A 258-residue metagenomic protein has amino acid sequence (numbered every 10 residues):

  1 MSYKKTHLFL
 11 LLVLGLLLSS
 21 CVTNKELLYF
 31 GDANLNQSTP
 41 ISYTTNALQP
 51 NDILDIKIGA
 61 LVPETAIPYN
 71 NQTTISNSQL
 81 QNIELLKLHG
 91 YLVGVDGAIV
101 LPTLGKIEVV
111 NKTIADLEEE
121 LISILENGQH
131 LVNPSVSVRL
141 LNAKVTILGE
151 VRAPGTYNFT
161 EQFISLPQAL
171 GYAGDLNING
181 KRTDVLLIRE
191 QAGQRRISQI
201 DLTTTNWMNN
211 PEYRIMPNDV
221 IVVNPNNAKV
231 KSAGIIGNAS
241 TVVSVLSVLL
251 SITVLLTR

Functional and structural regions predicted by a protein language model:
S2-K5, C21-R258: Ser/Thr/Pro/Gly-biased, low-complexity, turn-/loop-rich segments that often occur immediately after N-terminal
K4-L12: Sec-dependent signal peptide recognition, specifically the positively charged N-region followed immediately by
